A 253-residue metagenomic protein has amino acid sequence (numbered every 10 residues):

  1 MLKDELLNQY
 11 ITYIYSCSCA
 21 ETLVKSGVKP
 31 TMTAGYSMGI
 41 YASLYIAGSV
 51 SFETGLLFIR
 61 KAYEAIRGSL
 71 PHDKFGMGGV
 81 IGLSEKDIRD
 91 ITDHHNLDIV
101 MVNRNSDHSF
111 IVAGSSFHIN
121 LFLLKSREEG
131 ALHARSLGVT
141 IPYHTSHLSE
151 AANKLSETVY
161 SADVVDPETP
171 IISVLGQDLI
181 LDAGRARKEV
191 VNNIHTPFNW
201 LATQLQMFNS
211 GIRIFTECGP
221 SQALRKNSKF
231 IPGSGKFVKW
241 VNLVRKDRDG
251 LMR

Functional and structural regions predicted by a protein language model:
M1-A34, V112: Helix-rich "cap/lid" substructures immediately adjacent to catalytic or cofactor-binding pockets
S16, G39, V80, V112 (+4 more regions): Conserved small-residue
S16, T31, G35-G39, S43 (+2 more regions): Gly/Ala-rich beta-loop-alpha elbow adjacent to hydrolase catalytic centers
V24, R127, F208-N209: Non-catalytic positions within long, well-ordered alpha-helices that form the structural scaffold/packing of enzyme
K29-T31, L132, R213-I214: Short acidic/polar active-site loop segments enriched in Thr and Asp
A47-H195: Alpha/beta catalytic cores of group-transfer enzymes, especially the acyltransferase/condensing modules of polyketide
I194-I212: A short, acidic, amphipathic alpha-helical segment used as a generic capping/interface helix at domain edges
A223-R253: Short acidic, glycine/proline-enriched helix-loop-strand junctions
